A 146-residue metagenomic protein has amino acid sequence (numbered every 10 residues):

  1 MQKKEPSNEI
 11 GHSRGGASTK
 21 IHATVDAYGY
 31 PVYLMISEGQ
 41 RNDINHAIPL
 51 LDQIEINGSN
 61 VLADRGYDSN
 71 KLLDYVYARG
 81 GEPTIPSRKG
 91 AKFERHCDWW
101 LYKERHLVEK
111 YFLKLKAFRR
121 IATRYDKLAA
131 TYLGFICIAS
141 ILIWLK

Functional and structural regions predicted by a protein language model:
M1-K89, A139-S140: Polybasic low-complexity intrinsically disordered regions
D74-Y75, R79-E82, G90, W99-K146: Basic, amphipathic alpha-helical segments enriched in Lys/Arg and hydrophobic/aromatic residues
